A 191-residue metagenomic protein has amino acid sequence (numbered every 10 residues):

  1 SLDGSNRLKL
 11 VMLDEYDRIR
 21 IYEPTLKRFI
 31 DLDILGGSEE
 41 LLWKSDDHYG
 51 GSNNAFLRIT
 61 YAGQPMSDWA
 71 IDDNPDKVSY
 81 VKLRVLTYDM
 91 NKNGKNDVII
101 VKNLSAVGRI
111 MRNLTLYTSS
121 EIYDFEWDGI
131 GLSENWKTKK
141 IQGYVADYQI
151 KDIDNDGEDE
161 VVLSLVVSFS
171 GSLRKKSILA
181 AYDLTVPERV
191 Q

Functional and structural regions predicted by a protein language model:
S1-Q191: Beta-propeller-forming repeat regions
